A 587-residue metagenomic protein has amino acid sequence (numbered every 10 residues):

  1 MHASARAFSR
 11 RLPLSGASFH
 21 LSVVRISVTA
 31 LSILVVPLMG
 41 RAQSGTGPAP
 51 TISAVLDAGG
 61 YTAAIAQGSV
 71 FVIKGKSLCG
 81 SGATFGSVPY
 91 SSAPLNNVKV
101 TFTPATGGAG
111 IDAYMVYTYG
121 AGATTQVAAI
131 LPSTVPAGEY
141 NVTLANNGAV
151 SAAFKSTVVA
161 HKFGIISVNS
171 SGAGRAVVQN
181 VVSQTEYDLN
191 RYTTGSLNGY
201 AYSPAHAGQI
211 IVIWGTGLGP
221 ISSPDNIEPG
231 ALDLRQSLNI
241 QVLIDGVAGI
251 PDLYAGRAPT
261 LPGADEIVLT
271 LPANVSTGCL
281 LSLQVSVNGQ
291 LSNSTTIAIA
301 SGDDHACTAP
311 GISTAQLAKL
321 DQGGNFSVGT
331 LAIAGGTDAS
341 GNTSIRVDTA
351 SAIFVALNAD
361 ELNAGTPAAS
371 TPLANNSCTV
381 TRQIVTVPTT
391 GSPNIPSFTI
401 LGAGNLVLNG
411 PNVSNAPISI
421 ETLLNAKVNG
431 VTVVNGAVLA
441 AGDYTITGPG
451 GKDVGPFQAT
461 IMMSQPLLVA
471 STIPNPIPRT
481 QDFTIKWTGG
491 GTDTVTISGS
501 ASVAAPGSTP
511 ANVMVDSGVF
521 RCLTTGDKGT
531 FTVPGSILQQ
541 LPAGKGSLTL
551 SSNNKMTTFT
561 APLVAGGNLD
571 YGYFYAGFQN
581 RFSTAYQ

Functional and structural regions predicted by a protein language model:
M1-V23: N-terminal secretory signal peptides that target proteins for export/translocation
S18-P37: Bacterial N-terminal signal peptides
L38-A42: Sec/Tat signal peptide C-region and signal peptidase I cleavage site
Q43-F398, Q481-K486, G491-S498, V503-G507 (+3 more regions): A sequence-level detector for low-complexity, Ser/Thr- and acidic-rich stretches
Q126-L131, E266-P272, V428-N435, K528-L538: Exposed aromatic-hydrophobic patches
A152-V158, N293-I299, D453-M463, T560-V564: Edge beta-strands of extracellular beta-sandwich domains
I384, P393-P396, I400-V428, V438 (+2 more regions): Extended, solvent-exposed regions of the mature portions of secreted/cell-surface glycoproteins
S414-T484, A501-V503: Surface-exposed loop/turn and intrinsically disordered segments
